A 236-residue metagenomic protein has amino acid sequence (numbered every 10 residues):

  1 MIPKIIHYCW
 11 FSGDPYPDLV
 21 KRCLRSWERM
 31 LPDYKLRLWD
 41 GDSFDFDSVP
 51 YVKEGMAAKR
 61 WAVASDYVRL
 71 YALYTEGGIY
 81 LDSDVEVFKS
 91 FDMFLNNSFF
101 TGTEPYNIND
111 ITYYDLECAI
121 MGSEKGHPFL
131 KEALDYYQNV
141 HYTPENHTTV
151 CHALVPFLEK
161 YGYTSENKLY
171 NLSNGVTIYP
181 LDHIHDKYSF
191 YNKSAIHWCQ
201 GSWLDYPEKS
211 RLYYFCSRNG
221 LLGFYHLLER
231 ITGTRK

Functional and structural regions predicted by a protein language model:
M1-S65, S83-K236: Glycosyltransferase-associated regions of secretory-pathway enzymes, highlighting luminal stem/catalytic domains
D66-G78: Small-residue hinge/turn detector
